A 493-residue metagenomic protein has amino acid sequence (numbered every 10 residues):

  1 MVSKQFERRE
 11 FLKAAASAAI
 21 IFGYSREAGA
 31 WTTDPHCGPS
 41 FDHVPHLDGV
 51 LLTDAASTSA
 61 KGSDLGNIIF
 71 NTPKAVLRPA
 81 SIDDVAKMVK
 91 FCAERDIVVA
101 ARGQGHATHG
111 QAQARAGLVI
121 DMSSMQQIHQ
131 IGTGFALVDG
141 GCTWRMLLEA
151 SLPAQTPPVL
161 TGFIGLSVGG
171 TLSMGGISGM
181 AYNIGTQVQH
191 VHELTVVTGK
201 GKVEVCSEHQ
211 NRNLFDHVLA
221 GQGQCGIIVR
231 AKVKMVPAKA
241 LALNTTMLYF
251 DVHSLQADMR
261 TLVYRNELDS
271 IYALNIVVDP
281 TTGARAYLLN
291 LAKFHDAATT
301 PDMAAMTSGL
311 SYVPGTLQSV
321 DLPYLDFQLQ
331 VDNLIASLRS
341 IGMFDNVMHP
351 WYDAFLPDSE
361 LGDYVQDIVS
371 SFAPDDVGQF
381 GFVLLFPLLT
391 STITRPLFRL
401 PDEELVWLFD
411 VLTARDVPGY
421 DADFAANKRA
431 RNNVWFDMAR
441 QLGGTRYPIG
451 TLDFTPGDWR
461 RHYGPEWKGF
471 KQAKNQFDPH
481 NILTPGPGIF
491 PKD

Functional and structural regions predicted by a protein language model:
V2, E7, K13-G23, A28-W31 (+3 more regions): C-terminal substrate-binding/cap subdomain adjacent to the FAD-binding core in PCMH-type and related FAD-linked
A30-C37, A56, L65-T161, G175 (+1 more regions): Glycine-rich N-terminal segment of FAD-binding domains in flavoprotein oxidoreductases, spanning the beta-loop-helix
H43-K61: Conserved oxyanion/phosphate-binding beta-strand-loop segments in alpha/beta enzyme cores
T108-H109, G162-F163, S178-T186, E193-L194 (+4 more regions): A generic local secondary-structure boundary/capping motif
T281-R285, Q330-M343, T390-E403, G457-G469: Short glycine/threonine-rich loop-to-helix capping motif typified by GTGT followed within a few residues by an Asp-Pro
S337-D345, P350, R440-D493: Activity-critical C-terminal alpha-helical subdomain
G342-L452: Substrate-recognition/cap regions that form aromatic- and gly/pro-loop-enriched pockets for small-molecule ligands
